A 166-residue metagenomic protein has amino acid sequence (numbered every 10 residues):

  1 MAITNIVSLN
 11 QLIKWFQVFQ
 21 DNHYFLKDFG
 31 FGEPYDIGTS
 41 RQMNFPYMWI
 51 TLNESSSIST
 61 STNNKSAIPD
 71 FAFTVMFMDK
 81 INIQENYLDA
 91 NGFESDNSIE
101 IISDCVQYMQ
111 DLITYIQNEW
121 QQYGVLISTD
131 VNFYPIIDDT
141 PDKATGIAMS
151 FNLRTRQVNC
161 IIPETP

Functional and structural regions predicted by a protein language model:
M1-K65, P163-P166: Small/polar-rich, solvent-exposed N-terminal microdomains that initiate assembly or binding
A2-L12, V18, K65-D70, M76-Q117: Extracellular/virion structural assembly segments
F19-Q20, M43-I50, I99-R154: Acidic-leaning, charged glycine-interspersed low-complexity segments
D28, N53, N86-A90, E94 (+1 more regions): A generic structural signal for ordered alpha-helices
F29-F31, I37, N91, Y123 (+1 more regions): Feature targets compositionally biased, intrinsically disordered low-complexity regions with long contiguous runs
E33, I58, G92-S95, I99 (+1 more regions): A near-ubiquitous, low-amplitude feature marking generic local secondary-structure context
S57-T60, M78-Y87, R156-P163: Short, cysteine-centered beta-strand-loop-beta hairpins and adjacent loop/turn segments enriched in charged/polar
A67-I83, D142-Q157: Oligomerization/assembly interface segments of phage tail-like spikes and tubes
